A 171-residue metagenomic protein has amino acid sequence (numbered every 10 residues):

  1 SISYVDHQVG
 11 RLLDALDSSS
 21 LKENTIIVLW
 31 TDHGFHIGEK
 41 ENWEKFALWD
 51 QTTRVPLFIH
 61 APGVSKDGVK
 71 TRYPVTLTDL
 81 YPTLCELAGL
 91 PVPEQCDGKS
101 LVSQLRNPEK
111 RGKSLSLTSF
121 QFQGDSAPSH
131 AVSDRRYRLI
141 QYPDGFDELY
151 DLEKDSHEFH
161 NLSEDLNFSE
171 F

Functional and structural regions predicted by a protein language model:
S1-I2, E44, S65-V75, L87-V92 (+1 more regions): Active-site rim elements
I2-V5, V9, I26-T31, L57-F58 (+1 more regions): Beta-strand elements within well-structured catalytic alpha/beta cores of enzymes that handle phosphate/sulfate esters
G10, N42, R106: Short alpha-helix within the catalytic core of nucleotide-sugar-dependent glycosyltransferases
R11-T25, E86-Q95: Surface-exposed helix-capping loop/turn segments at secondary-structure junctions
D14-V69, Y73-T76: Histidine-centered active-site microenvironments of extracellular/periplasmic hydrolases and transferases
S18-L21, N107-K110, E164: Secondary-structure boundary motif
H33-E39, T76-Y81, E86-H157, E170: C-terminal cap/loop subdomain of S1 sulfatases and analogous C-terminal strand-loop tails that border
L48-T52, P74-T78, L84, E164-S169: Short, conserved loop/turn and helix-capping segments at secondary-structure boundaries that abut family-defining
